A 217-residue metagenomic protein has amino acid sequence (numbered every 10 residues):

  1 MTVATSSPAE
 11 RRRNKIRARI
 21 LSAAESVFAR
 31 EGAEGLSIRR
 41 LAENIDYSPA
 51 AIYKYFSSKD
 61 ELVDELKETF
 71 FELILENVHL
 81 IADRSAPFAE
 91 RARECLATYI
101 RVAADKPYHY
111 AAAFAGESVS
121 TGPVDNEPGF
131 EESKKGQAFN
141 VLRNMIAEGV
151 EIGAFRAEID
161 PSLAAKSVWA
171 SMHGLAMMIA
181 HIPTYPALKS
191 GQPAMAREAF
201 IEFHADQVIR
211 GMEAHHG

Functional and structural regions predicted by a protein language model:
M1-A4, G136-N140, N144-I152, S171 (+1 more regions): C-terminal peripheral helix-coil segments that are non-catalytic and often amphipathic
M1-E31, G35-R40, N44, E61-D64: Basic, helix-initiating cap at the start of DNA-binding domains
I20-F28, L36, F70, I74 (+3 more regions): Short hydrophobic clusters on alpha-helical segments that form packing/core surfaces in small helical domains
I45-F56: Short hydrophobic/aromatic patch on the recognition helix
V63-F70, A113: Alpha-helical DNA-contacting segments of helix-turn-helix folds
E65, H79-A111, S133-K135, P161-V168: Hydrophobic alpha-helical connector segments
R93-V119, N140-N144, W169-A180, R210 (+1 more regions): Helical hydrophobic small-molecule/effector-binding pocket
A104-N144, L163, S190, A194: Short secondary-structure transition hinges
